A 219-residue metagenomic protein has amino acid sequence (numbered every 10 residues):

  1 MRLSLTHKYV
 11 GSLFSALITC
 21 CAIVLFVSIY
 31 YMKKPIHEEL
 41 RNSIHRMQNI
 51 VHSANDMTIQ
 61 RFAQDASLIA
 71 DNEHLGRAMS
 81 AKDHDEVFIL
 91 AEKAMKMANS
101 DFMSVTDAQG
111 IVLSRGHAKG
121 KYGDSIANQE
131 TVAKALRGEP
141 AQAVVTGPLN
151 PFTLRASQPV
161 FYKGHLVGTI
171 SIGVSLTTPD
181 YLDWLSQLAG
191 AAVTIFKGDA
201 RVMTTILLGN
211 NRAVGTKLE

Functional and structural regions predicted by a protein language model:
M1-L3: Non-catalytic regulatory/interaction regions at protein termini and inter-domain linkers
L5-A81, K96-D101, A108, P140-V145 (+3 more regions): Juxtamembrane extracytoplasmic/periplasmic/luminal helical "stalk" adjacent to the first N-terminal
R46, G76-S100, Q109, A118-V144 (+2 more regions): Solvent-exposed, extracytoplasmic
P148-P151, H165: Glycine-centered tight beta-turn/hairpin loop motif at sheet-sheet or coil-to-beta transitions
N150-V160: A short beta-strand signature within small-molecule sensing/ligand-binding domains used in signal transduction
G215: Glycine-rich phosphate-binding loops of NTPases
